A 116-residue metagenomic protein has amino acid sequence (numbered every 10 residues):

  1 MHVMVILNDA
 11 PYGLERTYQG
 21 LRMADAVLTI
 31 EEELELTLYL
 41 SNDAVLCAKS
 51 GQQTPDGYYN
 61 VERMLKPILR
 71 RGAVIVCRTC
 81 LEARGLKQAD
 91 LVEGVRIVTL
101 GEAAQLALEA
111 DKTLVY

Functional and structural regions predicted by a protein language model:
H2, L34-T37, A73: Residues at the starts of beta-strands that form the adenosine-phosphate
M4-Q19, A48-Q53: Short, glycine-rich nucleotide/cofactor-binding loops
D9-P11, N42-L46, L81-A83: Acidic, glycine-rich active-site loops and adjacent beta-strand->loop/helix elements that engage anionic groups
T17-I30, L38: Histidine-anchored nucleotide/phosphate-binding helix
T29-A48: Small/aliphatic-rich secondary-structure junction motif
G51-D56, L91-E93: Short glycine-enriched, charge-decorated loop/helix-capping segments at active-site entrances that position
T54-E82: A glycine-rich helix N-cap at a beta->alpha junction
R84-Y116: C-terminal structural segments of small proteins and small subunits
